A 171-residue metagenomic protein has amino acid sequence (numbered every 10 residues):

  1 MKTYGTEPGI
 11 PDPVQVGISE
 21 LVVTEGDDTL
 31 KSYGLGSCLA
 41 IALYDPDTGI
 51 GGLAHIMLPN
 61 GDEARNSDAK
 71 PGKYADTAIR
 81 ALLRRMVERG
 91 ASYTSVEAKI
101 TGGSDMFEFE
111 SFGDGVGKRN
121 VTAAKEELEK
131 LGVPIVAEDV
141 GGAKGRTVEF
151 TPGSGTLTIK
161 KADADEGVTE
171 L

Functional and structural regions predicted by a protein language model:
M1-D12, D62, A69-E97, F109-V140: Alpha/propeptide regions of enzymes that mature by internal proteolysis
M1-D27, G153, A162-L171: Nucleotide/phosphate-binding catalytic cleft detector across ATP-hydrolyzing and phosphate-transferring enzymes
K2, P13, I18-V22, G26-T29 (+5 more regions): N-terminal intrinsically disordered, cationic/polar leader segments that include organellar targeting peptides
Y4, S19-E20, D28-S32, A40-A42 (+5 more regions): A generic local secondary-structure boundary/capping motif
T29-R89: Conserved mixed alpha/beta catalytic, RNA-binding, or beta-rich assembly cores of soluble enzyme, regulatory
K99-S104: Glycine-rich beta-strand-to-loop/alpha-helix junction loops that act as flexible
D105-E108, A143-G145: Short, active-site-adjacent cap segments at secondary-structure transitions
G117-L171: Divalent-metal-activated hydrolytic enzyme cores
